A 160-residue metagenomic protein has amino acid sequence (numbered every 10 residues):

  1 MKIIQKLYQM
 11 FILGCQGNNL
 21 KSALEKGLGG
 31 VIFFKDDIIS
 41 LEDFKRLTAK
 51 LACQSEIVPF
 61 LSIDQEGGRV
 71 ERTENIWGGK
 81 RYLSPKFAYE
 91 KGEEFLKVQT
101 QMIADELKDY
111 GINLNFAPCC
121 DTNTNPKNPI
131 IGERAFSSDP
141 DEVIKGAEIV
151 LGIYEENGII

Functional and structural regions predicted by a protein language model:
M1-R46: DNA-contacting surface of Y-family translesion DNA polymerases
I4, Q54-V58, E148: Generic hydrophobic-segment detector
L7-Y8, L28, E56-V58, E156-I159: Short coil/turn connectors at secondary-structure junctions
G27-V143: Enzymes and membrane/adaptor proteins characterized by extended Gly/Ser/Thr/Asp/Glu-rich, aromatic-dotted
G146-I160: Phosphate/pyrophosphate-binding betaalpha-module
